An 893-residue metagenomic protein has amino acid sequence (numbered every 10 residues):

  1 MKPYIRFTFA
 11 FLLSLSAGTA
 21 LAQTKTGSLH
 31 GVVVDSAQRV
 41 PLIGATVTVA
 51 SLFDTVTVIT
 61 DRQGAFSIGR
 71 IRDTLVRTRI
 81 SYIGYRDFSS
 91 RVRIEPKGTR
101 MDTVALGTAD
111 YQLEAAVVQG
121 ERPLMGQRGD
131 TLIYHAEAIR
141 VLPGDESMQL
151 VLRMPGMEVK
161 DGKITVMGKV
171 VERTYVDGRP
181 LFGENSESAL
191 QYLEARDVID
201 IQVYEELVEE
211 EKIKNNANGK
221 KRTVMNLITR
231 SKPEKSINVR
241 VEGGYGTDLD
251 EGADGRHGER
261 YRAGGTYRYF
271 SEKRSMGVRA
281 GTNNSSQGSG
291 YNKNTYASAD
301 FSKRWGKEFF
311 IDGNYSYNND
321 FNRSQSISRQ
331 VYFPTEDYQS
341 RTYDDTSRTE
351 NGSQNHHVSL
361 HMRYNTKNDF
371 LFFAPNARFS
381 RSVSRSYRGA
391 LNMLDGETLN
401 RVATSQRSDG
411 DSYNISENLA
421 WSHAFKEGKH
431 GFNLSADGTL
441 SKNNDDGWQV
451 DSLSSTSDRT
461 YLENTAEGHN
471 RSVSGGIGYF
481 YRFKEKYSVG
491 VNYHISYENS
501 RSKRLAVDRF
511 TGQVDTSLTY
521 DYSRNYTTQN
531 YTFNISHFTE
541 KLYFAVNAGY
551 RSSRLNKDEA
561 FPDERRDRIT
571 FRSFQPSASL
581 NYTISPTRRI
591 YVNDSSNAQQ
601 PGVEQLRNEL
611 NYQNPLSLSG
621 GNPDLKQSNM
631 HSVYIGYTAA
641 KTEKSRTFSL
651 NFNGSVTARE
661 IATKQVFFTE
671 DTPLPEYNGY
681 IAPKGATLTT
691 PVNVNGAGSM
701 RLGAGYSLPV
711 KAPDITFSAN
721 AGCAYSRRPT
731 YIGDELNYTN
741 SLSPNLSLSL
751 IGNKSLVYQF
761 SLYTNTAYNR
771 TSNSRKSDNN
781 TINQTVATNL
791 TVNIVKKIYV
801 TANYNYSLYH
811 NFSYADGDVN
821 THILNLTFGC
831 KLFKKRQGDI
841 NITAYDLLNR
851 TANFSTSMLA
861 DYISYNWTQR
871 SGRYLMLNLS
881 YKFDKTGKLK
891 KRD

Functional and structural regions predicted by a protein language model:
Q23-K25, A65, R86, R93-G98 (+20 more regions): Membrane-proximal, glycine/serine-rich, low-complexity loop/turn segments characteristic of large bacterial
L29, A37-S51, D73, M125-Q127: Short, ordered, surface-exposed loop/turn motifs in non-cytosolic proteins
V49-F53, L75-R91: A short, solvent-exposed loop/turn motif at the edges and junctions of modular extracellular/periplasmic domains
L52-A65: Short, acidic Ser/Thr/Gly-rich low-complexity loop/linker segments typical of extracellular and cell-surface proteins
D254-H257, S289-Y291, T349-G352, R407-Y413 (+10 more regions): Replace "Gram-negative outer membrane beta-barrel proteins" with "bacterial and organellar outer membrane beta-barrel
T346, S472-S474, L518-Y522, G620 (+2 more regions): Outer membrane beta-barrel strand-and-loop segments of large Gram-negative receptors, especially TonB-dependent
V489-I590, Y768, S772-T781: Signature of Gram-negative outer-membrane beta-barrel scaffolds
N745-T766, N779-D893: Conserved C-terminal beta-signal and adjacent last beta-strands/turns of outer-membrane beta-barrel proteins
